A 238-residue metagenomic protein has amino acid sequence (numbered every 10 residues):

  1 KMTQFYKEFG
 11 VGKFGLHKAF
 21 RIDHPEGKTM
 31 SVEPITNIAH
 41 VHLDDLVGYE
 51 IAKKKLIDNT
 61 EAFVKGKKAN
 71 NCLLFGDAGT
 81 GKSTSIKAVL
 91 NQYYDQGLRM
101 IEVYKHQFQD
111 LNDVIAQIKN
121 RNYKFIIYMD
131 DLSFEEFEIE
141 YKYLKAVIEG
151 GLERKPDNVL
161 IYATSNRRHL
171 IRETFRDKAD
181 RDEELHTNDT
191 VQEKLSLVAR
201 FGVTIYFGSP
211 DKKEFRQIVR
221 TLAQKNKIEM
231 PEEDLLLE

Functional and structural regions predicted by a protein language model:
K1-E33: Interdomain "pre-motor" coupling segment immediately N-terminal to P-loop NTPase/helicase cores
S31-K54: Dynamic helix-loop-helix/coil hinge segments at AAA+ ATPase domain boundaries and subdomain interfaces
P34-N37, E61-A69: Phosphate-binding P-loop
I51-K65: Pre-Walker A adenine-sensing motif
N71-I101, K105, D113-N120: Walker A/P-loop
I101, D182-L195, G202-R216: Conserved AAA+ ATPase "SRH/arginine-finger" region at the nucleotide-binding site
A116, N120, E136-E183: Conserved catalytic/switch belt of AAA+ P-loop NTPases
G202-E238: Conserved AAA+ ATPase small/helical "lid" subdomain
